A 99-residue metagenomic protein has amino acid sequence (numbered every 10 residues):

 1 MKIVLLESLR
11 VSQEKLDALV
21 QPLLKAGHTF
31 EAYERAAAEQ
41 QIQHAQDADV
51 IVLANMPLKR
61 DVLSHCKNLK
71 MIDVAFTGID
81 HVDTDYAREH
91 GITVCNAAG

Functional and structural regions predicted by a protein language model:
M1-A48: N-terminal glycine-/charge-rich "phosphate-binding" loop or analogous flexible N-terminal tail
D49-G99: Phosphate/diphosphate ligand-binding glycine-rich loop within oxidoreductases
